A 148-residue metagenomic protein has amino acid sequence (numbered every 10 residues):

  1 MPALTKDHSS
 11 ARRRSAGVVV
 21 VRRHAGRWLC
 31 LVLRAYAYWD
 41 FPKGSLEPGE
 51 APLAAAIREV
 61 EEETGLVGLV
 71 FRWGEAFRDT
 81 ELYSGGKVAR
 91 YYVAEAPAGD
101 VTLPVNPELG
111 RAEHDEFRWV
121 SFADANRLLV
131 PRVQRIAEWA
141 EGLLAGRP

Functional and structural regions predicted by a protein language model:
P2-P42: N-terminal strand-loop-strand
D7, S15-G17, V88, L128-V133 (+1 more regions): Catalytic cores of transferase enzymes with a strong primary signal for eukaryotic protein kinases
R23, P97, G142: Residue-level marker of positions within ordered structural domains that often coincide with functionally constrained
L46-V133: Unchanged
E50, R147-P148: Juxtamembrane/interface motifs at transmembrane-helix termini
R135-R147: C-terminal alpha-helix
